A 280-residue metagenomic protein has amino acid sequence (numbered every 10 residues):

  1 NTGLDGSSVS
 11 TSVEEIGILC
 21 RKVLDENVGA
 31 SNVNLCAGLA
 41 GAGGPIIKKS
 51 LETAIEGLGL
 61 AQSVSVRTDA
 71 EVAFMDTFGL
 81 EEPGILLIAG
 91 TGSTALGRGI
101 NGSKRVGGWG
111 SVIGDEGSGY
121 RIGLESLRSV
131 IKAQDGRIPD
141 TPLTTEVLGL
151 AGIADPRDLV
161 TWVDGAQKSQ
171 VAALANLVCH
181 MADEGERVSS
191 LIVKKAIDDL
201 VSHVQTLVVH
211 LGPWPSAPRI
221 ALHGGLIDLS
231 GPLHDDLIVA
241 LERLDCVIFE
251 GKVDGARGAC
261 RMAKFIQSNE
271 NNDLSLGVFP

Functional and structural regions predicted by a protein language model:
N1-V33, A54-G57, D76-I85, R128-P280: ATP-binding/phosphotransfer module of carbohydrate and carboxylate kinases, centering on a glycine-rich
C36: Short aromatic/hydrophobic contact patches that present stacked aromatics for nucleic-acid/ligand binding
A42-D140, L276-F279: Phosphate-binding/catalytic loop of phosphoryl-transfer enzymes
